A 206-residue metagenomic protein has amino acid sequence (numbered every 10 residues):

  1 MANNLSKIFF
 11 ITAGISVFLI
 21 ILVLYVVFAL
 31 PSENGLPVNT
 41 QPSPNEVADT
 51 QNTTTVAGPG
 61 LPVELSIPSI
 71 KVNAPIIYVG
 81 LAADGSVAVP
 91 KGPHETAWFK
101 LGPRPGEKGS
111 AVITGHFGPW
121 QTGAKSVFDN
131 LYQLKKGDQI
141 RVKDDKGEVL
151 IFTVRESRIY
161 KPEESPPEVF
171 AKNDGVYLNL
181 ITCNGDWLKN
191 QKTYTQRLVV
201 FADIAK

Functional and structural regions predicted by a protein language model:
M1-V17: N-terminal Sec-pathway targeting helices
I20-K206: Solvent-exposed, non-transmembrane regions of membrane-associated and secreted proteins
